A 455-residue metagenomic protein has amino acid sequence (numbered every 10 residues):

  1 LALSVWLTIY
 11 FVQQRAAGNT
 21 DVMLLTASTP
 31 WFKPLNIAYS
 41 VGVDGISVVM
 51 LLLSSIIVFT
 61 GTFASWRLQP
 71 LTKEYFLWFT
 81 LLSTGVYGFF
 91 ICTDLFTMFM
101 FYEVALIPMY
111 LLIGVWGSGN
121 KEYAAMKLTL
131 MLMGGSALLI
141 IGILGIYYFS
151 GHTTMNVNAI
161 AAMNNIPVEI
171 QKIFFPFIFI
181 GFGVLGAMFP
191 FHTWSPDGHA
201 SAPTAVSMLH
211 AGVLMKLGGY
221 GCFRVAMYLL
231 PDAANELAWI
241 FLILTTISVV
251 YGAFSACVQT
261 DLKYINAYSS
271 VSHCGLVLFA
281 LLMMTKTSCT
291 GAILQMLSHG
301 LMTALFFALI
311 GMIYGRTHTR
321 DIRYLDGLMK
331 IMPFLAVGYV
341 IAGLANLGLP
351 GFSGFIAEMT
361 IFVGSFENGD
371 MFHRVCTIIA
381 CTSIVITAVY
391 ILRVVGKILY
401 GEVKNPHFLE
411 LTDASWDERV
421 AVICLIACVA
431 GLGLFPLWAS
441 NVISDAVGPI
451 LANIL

Functional and structural regions predicted by a protein language model:
L1-F63, R67-L77, T153-A161, D445-N453: Transmembrane helix-loop-helix hairpins at membrane boundaries of multipass inner-membrane proteins
L1-T8, S55-F59, I140-I143, V250 (+1 more regions): Hydrophobic core of alpha-helical transmembrane segments in multi-pass integral membrane proteins
L3-Q14, I140-Y147, L349-P350, L432 (+1 more regions): C-terminal TM-helix exit segments that contain a strictly Trp-centered aromatic cap at the helix terminus
S55, L214, A357-E358, A421-L425: Core segments of transmembrane alpha-helices that mediate helix-helix packing or line hydrophobic substrate/ligand
T60-W66, T84-F96, M109-K397: Hydrophobic transmembrane alpha-helices and their helix-loop junctions in integral membrane proteins
F63-W78, T204, H407-D417: Cytoplasmic juxtamembrane regions at transmembrane-helix boundaries
E103: Short phosphate-coordinating micro-motif centered on Lys-Gly-acidic
M332-F334, I391-L455: Cytoplasmic/organellar membrane-interface segments at the starts of transmembrane helices in multi-pass inner-membrane
